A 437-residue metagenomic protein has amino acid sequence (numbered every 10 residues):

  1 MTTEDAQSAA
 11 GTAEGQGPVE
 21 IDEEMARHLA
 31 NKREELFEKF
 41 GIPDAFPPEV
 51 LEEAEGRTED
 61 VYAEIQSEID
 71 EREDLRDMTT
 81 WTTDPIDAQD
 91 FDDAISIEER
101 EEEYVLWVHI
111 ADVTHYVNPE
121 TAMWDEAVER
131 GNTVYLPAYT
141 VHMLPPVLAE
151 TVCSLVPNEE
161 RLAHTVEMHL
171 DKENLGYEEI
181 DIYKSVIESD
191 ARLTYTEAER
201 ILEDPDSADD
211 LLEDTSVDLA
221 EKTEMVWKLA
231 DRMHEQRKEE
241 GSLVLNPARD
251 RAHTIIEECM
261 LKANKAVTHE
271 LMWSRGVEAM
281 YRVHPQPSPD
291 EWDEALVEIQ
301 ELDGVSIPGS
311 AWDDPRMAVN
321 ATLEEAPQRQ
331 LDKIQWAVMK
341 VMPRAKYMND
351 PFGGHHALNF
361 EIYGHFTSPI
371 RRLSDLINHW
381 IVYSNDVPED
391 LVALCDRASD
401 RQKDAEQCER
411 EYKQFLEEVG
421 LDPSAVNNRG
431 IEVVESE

Functional and structural regions predicted by a protein language model:
T2-I42, E49-E437: Electropositive polyanion-binding surfaces
